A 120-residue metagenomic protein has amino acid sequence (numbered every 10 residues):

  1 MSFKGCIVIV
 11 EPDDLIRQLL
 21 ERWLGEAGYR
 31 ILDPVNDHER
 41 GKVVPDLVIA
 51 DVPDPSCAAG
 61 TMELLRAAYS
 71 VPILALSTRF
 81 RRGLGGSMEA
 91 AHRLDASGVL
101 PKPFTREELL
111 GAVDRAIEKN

Functional and structural regions predicted by a protein language model:
I7-E11, P34, V48: Conserved sequence signature across two-component system core domains
D13-D33: Two-component/phosphorelay signaling modules centered on CheY-like receiver
H38, V43-Y69, L84-S87: Conserved phosphotransfer microenvironments
A50-D51, P72-R79: Short beta-strand elements of ligand-binding domains
G60, F80-G98: Alpha4 helix (beta4-alpha4-beta5 surface) of REC/receiver domains from two-component response regulators
G83, F104-V113: C-terminal output helix
D114-N120: The C-terminal output helix
